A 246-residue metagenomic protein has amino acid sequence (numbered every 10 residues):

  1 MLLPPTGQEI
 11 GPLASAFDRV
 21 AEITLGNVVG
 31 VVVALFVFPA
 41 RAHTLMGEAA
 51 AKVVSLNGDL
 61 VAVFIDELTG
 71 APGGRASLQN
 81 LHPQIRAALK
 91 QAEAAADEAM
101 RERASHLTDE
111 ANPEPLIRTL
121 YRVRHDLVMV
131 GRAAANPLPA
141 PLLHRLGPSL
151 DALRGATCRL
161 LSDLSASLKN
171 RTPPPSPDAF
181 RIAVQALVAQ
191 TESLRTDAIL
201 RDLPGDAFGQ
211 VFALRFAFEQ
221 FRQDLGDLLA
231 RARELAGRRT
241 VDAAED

Functional and structural regions predicted by a protein language model:
M1-D97, T108, A230, E234-G237 (+1 more regions): A transmembrane helix-and-boundary motif of multi-pass membrane transporters/channels
A14-D18, E22, H43-V54, R75-L89 (+4 more regions): Amphipathic, non-membrane alpha-helical segments in soluble helical-bundle scaffolds
K90-A99, Y121-V128: Oxyanion-binding "anion nests"
E102-S105: Solvent-exposed, membrane-proximal periplasmic/extracellular interface segments of envelope transport and secretion
T119-D246: Soluble C-terminal extramembrane regulatory/interaction domains of multi-pass membrane proteins
